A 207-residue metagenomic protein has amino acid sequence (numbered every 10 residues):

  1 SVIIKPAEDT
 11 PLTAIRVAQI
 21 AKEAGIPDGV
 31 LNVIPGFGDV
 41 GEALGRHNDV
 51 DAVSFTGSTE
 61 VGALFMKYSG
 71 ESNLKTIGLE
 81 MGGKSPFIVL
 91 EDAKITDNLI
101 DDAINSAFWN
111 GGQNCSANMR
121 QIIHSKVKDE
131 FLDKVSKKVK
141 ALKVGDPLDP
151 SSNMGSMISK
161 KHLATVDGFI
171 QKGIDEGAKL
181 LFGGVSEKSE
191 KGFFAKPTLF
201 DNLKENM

Functional and structural regions predicted by a protein language model:
S1-N98: Rossmann-like NAD(P) dinucleotide-binding subdomain of oxidoreductase/dehydrogenase enzymes
A52, E60-N206: ALDH superfamily catalytic-core signature
